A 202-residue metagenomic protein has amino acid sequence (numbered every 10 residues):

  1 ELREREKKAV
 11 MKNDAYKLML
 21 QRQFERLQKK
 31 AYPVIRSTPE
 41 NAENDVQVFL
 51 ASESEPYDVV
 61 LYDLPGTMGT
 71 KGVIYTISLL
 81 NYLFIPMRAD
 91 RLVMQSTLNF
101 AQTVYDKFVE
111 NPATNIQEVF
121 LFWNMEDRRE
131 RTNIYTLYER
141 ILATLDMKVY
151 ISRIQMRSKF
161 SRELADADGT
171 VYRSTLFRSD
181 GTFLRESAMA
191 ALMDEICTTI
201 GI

Functional and structural regions predicted by a protein language model:
E1-V59: P-loop/Walker-type NTP enzyme "switch/lid" segment
S54-G72: Glycine-rich phosphate-binding loop used to anchor ATP phosphates in small-molecule kinases, encompassing both
Y62, I85, F120-W123: Structural beta-sheet core signal
K71-R91: Inter-motif core of Ras-like GTPase G domains
T97-A113: Conserved C-terminal guanine-recognition region of P-loop GTPase G domains, centered on the G4
M125-S174: Beta-strand-loop-alpha "switch" segments that mediate conformational coupling across diverse proteins
R162-L192: C-terminal boundary of histidine-terminating zinc-finger modules
